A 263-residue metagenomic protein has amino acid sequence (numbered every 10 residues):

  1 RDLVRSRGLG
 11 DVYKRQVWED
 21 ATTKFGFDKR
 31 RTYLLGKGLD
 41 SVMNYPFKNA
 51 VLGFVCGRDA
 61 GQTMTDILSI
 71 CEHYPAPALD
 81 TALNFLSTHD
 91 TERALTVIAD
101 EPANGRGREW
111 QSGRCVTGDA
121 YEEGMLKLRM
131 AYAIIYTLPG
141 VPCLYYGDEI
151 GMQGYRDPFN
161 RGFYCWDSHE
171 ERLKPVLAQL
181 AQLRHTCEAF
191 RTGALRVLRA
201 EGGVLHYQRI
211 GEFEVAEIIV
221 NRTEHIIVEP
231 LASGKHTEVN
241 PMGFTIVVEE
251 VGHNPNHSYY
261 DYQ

Functional and structural regions predicted by a protein language model:
R1, S6-A82, Q153-Q179: Active-site-proximal helices and loops of the catalytic beta/alpha 8
W18-A21, T88-E92, E149-M152, R222-H225 (+2 more regions): Short, solvent-exposed loop/turn segments at secondary-structure junctions
G26-D28, N84-V116, Y132-E170: Aromatic/acidic polysaccharide-binding cleft in carbohydrate-active enzymes
V55-I70, P102-R129, T186: Aromatic-anchored helix/helix-loop segment that forms the rim or "lid" of small-molecule/cofactor binding pockets
I70-H73, Y132-I134, M152, G202-E212: Short, surface-exposed beta-strand/loop micro-motifs that present aromatic residues
R172-G193: Conserved, function-defining core regions and hallmark residues within catalytic/recognition domains
L198-L231: Carbohydrate-binding surface patches
N221-Q263: C-terminal beta-sandwich/jelly-roll accessory domains of carbohydrate-active enzymes
